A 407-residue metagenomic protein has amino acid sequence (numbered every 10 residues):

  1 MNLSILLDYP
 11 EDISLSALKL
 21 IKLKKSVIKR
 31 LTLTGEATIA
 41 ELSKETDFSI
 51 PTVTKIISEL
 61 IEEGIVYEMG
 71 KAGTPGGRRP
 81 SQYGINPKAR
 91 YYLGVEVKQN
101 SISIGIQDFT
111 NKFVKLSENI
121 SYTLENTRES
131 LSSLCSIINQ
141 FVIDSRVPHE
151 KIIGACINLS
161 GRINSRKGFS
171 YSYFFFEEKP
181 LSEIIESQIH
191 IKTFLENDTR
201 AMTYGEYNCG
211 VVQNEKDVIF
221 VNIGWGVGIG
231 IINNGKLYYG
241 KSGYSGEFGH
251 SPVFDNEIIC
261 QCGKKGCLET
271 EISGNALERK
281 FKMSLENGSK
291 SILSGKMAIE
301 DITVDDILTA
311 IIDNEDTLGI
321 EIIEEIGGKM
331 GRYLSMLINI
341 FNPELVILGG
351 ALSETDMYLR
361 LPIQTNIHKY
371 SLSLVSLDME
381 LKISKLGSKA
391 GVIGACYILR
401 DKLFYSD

Functional and structural regions predicted by a protein language model:
M1-M69, T74-G77, Q82-E118, T123-P148 (+2 more regions): ATP-binding/phosphotransfer module of carbohydrate and carboxylate kinases, centering on a glycine-rich
E68-Y92, T193-V218: Conserved phosphate-binding catalytic cores of ATP/NTP-utilizing and phosphoryl-transfer enzymes
Y92-E96, I152-C156, V218-N222, G228-G230: Short glycine-aspartate micro-motif
I106, R162-I163, I231: Hydrophobic beta-strand positions
L116-D217, Y358-Y370: Glycine-rich phosphate-binding loop and adjoining helix at the ATP-binding site of ATP-dependent phosphoryl-transfer
S160-I163, W225-G226, L352: Short glycine-rich anion-binding loops that position phosphate/pyrophosphate groups of nucleotides and phosphorylated
N214-I272: Glycine-rich phosphate-binding loop of actin/hexokinase-like ATP-binding domains
